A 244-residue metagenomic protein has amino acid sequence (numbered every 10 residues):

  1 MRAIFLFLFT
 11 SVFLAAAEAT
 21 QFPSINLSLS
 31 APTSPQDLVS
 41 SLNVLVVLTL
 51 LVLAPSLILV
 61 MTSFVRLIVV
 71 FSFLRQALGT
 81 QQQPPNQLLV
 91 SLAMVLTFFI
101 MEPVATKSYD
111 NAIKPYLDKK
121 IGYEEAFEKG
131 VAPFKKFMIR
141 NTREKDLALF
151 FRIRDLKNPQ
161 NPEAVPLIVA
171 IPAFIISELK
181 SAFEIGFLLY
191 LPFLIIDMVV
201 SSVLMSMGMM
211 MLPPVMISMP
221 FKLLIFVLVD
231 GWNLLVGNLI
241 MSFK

Functional and structural regions predicted by a protein language model:
M1-E18: N-terminal secretory/membrane targeting signals
A17-K244: Hydrophobic alpha-helical segments and their helix-loop boundaries in membrane and membrane-proximal proteins
